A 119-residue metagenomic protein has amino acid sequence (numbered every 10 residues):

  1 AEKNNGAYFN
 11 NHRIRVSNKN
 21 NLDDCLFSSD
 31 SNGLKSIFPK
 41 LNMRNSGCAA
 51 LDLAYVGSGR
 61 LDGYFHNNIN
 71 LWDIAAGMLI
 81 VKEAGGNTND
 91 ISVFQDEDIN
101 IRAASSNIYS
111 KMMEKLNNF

Functional and structural regions predicted by a protein language model:
E2-N4: DPxDG-like acidic metal-binding loop motif
I14-F119: An extended, acidic
